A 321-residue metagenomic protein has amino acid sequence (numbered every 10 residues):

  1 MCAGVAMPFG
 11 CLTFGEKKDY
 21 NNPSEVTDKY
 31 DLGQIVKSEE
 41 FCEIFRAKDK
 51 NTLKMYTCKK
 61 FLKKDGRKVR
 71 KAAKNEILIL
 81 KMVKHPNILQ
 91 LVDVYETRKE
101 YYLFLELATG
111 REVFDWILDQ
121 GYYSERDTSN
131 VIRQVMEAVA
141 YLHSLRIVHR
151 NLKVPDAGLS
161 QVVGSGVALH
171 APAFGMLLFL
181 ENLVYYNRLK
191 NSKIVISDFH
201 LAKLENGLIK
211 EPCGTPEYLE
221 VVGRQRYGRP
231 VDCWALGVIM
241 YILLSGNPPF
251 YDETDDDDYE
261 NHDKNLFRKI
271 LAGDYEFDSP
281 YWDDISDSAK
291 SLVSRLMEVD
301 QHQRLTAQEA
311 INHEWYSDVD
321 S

Functional and structural regions predicted by a protein language model:
G33-E40, I44: Protein kinase glycine-rich loop
E43-K63: Glycine-rich ATP phosphate-binding loop
K60-V83: Conserved N-lobe beta3->alphaC-helix segment of eukaryotic protein kinase catalytic domains
D93-V94: A short, aromatic-enriched beta-strand patch in the conserved N-lobe beta-sheet of the protein kinase catalytic domain
K99-E112, W116: Conserved short submotifs of the Hanks-type protein kinase catalytic core that shape the nucleotide-binding pocket
V131-I132: Activation segment signature within eukaryotic-like protein kinase domains
V221-P230: Conserved end of the kinase activation segment
E298-S321: Terminal C-lobe "cap" of eukaryotic-type protein kinase domains
